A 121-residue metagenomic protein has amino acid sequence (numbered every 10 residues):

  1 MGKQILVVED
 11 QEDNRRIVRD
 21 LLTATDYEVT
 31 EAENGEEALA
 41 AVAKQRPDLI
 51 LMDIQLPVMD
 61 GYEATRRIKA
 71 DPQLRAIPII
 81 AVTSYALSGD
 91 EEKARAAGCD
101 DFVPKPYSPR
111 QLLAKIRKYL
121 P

Functional and structural regions predicted by a protein language model:
E9: Conserved acidic carboxylate
R16-A24: Charged docking surfaces used in two-component/phosphorelay signaling
D26-E33, A41-V42, V103: Short hydrophobic/Thr-rich beta-strand motif most characteristic of the beta2 strand and flanking loop of CheY-like
E31, L56-M59, S88, A96: Residue-level signal for the "D+5" position in two-component response regulator receiver
Q45, P57, R75, L87 (+1 more regions): The feature encodes the CheY-like receiver
Y107-I116: C-terminal output helix
